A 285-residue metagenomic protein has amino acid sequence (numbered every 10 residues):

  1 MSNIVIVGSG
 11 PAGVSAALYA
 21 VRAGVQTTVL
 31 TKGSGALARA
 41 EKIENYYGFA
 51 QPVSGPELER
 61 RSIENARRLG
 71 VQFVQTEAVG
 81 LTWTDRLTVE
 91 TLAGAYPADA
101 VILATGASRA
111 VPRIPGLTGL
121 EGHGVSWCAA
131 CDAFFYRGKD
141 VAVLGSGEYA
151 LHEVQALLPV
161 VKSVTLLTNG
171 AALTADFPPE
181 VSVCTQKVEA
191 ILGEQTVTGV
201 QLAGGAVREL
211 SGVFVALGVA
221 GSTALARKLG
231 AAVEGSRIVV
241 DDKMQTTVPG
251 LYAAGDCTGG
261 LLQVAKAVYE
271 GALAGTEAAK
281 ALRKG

Functional and structural regions predicted by a protein language model:
M1-V5, F73-G138, F214-A216, I238-T246: FAD-binding core/adjacent interface of flavoenzyme oxidoreductases
I4-R60, N65, K139-L173: Beta1-alpha1 glycine-rich phosphate/pyrophosphate-binding loop at the start of Rossmann-like nucleotide-binding domains
S15, Y19-A20, V101, A156 (+3 more regions): Hydrophobic/aromatic ligand-binding patch that stacks against planar heteroaromatic rings of cofactors or nucleotides
R39, K280-G285: Active-site-proximal substrate-binding core of FAD-dependent oxidoreductases
R39-A40, R113-T118, F134-Y136, L173-E180: Short loop/helix-cap segments at secondary-structure boundaries that form the rim of catalytic
A66, I102, V125-C128, L157 (+1 more regions): Hydrophobic structural packing positions in well-ordered secondary structure
A66-T84, T88-E90, Y96-A98, P159-I238 (+1 more regions): A Rossmann-like FAD-binding core segment of flavoenzymes
R113, G119-F135, L217-K266, L273-T276 (+1 more regions): FAD-site-proximal beta/loop scaffold in flavoenzymes
